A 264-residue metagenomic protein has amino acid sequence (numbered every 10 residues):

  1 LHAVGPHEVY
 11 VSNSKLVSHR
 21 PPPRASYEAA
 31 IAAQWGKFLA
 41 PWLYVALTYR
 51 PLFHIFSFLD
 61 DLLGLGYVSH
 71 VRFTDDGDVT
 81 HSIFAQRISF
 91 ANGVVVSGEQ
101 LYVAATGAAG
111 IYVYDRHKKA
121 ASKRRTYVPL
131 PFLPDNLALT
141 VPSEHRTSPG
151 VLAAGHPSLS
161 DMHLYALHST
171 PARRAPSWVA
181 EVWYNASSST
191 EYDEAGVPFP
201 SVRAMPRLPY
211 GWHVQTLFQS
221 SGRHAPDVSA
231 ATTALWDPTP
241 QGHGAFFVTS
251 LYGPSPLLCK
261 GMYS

Functional and structural regions predicted by a protein language model:
L1-E8, A46-I55, L62-Y67, T80-Q100 (+3 more regions): Beta-rich, blade/repeat-based domains predominating in secreted/periplasmic proteins but also intracellular
A3, V9-H19, R87, Y102-A108 (+3 more regions): Conserved beta-strand positions in repeat-built beta-propeller and related beta-rich domains
S12-L62, A153-P176, S187-E194, L257-G261: Short, conserved, GDST-rich strand-edge loop motifs in beta-rich repeat architectures
L59, G64-S69, G110-Y112, W178-A180 (+1 more regions): A short loop-to-beta-strand structural motif that recurs across blades of beta-propeller domains
R72-G77, D115-A120, Y184-S187, G261-S264: Short loop/turn segments that connect beta-strands within beta-propeller blades
D78-S82, A121-Y127, G211-Q215: Predominantly a core beta-strand signature of beta-propeller blades across repeat-based propeller domains
S97, G110, P131-D227: Loop/turn-rich, solvent-exposed surfaces of beta-rich toroidal or solenoidal domains
V228-S264: Blade-level signature of beta-propeller repeat domains, shared across WD40, Kelch, NHL, RCC1 and BNR/Asp-box propellers
